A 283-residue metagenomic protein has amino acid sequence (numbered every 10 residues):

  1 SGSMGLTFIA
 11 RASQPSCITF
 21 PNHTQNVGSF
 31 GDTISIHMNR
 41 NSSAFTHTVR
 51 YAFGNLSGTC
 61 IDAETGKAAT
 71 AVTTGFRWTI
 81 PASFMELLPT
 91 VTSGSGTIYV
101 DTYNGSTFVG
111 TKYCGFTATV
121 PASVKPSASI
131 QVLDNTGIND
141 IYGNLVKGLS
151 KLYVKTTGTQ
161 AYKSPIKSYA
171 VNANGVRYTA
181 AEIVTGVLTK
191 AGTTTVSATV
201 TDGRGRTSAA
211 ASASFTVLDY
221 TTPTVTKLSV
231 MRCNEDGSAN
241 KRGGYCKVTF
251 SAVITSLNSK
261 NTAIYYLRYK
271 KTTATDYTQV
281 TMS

Functional and structural regions predicted by a protein language model:
I9-I18, T117-A128, T216-V225: Extracellular interdomain linker/stem segments of modular secreted and single-pass surface proteins
N22-D32, D134-K151, R232-Y245: Short, solvent-exposed loop/linker segments at the N-terminal edge of repeated beta-sheet extracellular domains
H37-A44, G148-K163, T249-S259: Acidic, Ser/Thr
F45-G58, T157-R177, N261-T275, Q279: Change to "...patches in solvent-exposed regions of secreted, membrane-anchored, or virion-exposed structural
G66-V72, N174-E182, Q279-S283: Short beta-strand segments within Ig-like beta-sandwich modules, predominantly Fibronectin type-III
I80-T97, F108, V184-T194, S283: Surface-exposed, short loops/turns at beta-strand junctions within beta-sandwich domains
I98-V100, A198: Hydrophobic/tyrosine-rich beta-strand signature of extracellular beta-sandwich/beta-rich modules, prominently
Y103-F108, T201-R206: Short, solvent-exposed loop/turn segments at the edges of extracellular beta-sandwich modules
